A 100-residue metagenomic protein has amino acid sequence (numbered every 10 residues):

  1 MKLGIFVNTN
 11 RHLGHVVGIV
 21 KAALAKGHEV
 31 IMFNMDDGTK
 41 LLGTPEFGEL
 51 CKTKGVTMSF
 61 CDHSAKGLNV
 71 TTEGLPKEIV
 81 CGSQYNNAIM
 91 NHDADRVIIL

Functional and structural regions predicted by a protein language model:
M1-K2, L100: Absolute protein N-terminus
L3, E29-V30, M58: Hydrophobic anchor at the start of a short beta-strand that flanks the dinucleotide cofactor-binding loop
L3-G14, M35-L41: Short, glycine-rich nucleotide/cofactor-binding loops
H12-G27, M32: Histidine-anchored nucleotide/phosphate-binding helix
G18-I19, P45-F47: A short acidic, amphipathic alpha-helical/loop segment
F47-T71: A glycine-rich helix N-cap at a beta->alpha junction
V70-L100: C-terminal structural segments of small proteins and small subunits
